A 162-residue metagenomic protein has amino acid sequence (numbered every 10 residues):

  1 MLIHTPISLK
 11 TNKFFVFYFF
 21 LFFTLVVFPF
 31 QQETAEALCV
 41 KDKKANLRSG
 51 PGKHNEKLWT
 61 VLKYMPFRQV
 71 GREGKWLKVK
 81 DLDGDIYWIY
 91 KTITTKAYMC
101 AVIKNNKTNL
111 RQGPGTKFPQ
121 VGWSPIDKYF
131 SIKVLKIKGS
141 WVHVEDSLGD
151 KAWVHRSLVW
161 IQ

Functional and structural regions predicted by a protein language model:
M1-T11: N-terminal secretory signal peptides that target proteins for export/translocation
T11-F14, N55: N-terminal cationic leader/targeting segments used for protein routing and processing
V16-V27: Bacterial N-terminal signal peptides
F28-E36: Sec/Tat signal peptide C-region and signal peptidase I cleavage site
A35-L38, K43, Y98-M99: Short structural boundary motif marking the start of a folded domain
V40-V70, G74-K75, K104-S140: Beta-loop motif signature
W59, P66-R68, R72-E73, K80-T108 (+2 more regions): Boundary regions of SH3-family modules and the immediately adjacent low-complexity/disordered segments in eukaryotic
